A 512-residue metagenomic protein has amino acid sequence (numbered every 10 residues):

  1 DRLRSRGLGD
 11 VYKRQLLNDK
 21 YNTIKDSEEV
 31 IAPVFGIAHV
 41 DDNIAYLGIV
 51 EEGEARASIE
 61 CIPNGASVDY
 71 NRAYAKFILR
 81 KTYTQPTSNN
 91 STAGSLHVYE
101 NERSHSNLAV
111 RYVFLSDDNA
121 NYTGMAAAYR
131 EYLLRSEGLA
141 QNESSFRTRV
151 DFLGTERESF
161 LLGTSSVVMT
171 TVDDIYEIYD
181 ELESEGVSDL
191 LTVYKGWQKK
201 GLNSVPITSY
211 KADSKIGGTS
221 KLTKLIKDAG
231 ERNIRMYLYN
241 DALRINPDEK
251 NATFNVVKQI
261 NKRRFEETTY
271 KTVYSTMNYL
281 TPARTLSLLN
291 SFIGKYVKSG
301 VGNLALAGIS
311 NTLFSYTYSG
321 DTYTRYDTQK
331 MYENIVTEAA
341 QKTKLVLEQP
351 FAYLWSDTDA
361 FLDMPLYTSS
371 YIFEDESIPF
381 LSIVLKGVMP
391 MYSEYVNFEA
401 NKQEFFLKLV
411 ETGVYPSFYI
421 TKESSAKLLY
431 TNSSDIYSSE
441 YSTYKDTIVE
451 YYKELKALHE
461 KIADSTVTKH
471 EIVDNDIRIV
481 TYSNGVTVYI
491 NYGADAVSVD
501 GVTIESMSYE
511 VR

Functional and structural regions predicted by a protein language model:
D1-Y12: Single conserved hydrophobic/aromatic residue that forms the stacking wall/gate of nucleotide- or nucleobase-binding
G7, D213-S220, G387, V502 (+1 more regions): Glycine-centered small-residue hotspots that permit tight backbone geometry or close packing
G7, G186-D189, S299-G300: Short loop/turn motifs at secondary-structure junctions
D10-L139: Extended acidic/polar, glycine-enriched regions that form or flank non-catalytic beta-rich accessory modules
N18, K25-S27, I31-A73, Q85-S88 (+3 more regions): Active-site-proximal substrate-binding groove within the catalytic cores of carbohydrate-active enzymes
V113-D151, T155-L191, S434-A457, K461-D464 (+1 more regions): Terminal accessory/anchoring regions of large secretory-pathway or extracellular enzymes
E143-K227, R232-S287: Aromatic-lined carbohydrate-binding/catalytic grooves of carbohydrate-active enzymes
D189-L191, R235-Y237, G302-A305, K344-V346: Structural preference for beta-strand elements that scaffold enzyme active sites
